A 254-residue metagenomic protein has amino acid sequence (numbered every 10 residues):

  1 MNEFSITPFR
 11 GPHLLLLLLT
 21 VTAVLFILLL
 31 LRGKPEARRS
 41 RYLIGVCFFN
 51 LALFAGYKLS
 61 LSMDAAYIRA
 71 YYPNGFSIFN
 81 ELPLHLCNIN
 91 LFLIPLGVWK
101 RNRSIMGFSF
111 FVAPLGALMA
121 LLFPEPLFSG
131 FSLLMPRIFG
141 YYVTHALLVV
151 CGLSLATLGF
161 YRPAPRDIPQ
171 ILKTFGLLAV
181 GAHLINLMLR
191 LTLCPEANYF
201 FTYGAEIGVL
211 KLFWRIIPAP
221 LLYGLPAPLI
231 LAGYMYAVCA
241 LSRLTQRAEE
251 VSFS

Functional and structural regions predicted by a protein language model:
F4-T20, I171, L177, T192-M235: Membrane-interface transmembrane-helix boundary segments in multi-pass integral membrane proteins
L14-G33, C47-L59, A179-H183, P228-A240: Hydrophobic core of alpha-helical transmembrane segments in multi-pass integral membrane proteins
A23-L30, L93-I94, L147-R166: Alpha-helical transmembrane segments in multipass membrane proteins, preferentially the mid-helix core
L31-I44, W99-G107, L158-P169: Membrane-interface helix-boundary motifs at transmembrane edges
N50-L59, A113-E125, F175-L187: Aromatic-anchored segments of alpha-helical transmembrane domains
K58-A70, L122-S132: Juxtamembrane "helix-exit" motif on the non-cytosolic side of transmembrane helices
R69-P83, G130-V143: Non-cytosolic membrane-interface motifs at loop->transmembrane helix junctions
V98-G152, A156: Membrane-proximal helix-loop-helix units in multi-pass membrane proteins
